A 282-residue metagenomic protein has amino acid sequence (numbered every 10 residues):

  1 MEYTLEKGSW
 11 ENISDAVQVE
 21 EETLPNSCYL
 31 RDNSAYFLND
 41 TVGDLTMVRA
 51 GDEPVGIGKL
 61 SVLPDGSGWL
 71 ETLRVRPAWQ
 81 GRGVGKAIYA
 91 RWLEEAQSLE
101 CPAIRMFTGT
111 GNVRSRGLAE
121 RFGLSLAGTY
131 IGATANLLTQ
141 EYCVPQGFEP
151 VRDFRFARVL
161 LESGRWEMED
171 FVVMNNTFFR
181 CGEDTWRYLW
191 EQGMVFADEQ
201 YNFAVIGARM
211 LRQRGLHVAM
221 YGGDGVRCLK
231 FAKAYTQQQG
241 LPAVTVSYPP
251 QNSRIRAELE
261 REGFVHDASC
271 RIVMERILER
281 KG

Functional and structural regions predicted by a protein language model:
E20-K59, R165-A197: Active-site rim helix/loop that mediates acceptor-substrate recognition in acyltransferases
M47, E53-S61, W69, R74 (+1 more regions): Conserved beta-strand in the GNAT
V62-L70, Q80, V205-A219, H266-C270: A conserved beta-turn-beta hairpin within the catalytic core of GNAT-like acetyltransferases that forms part
V75, G81-E95, G117, D224-T236: Conserved acetyl-CoA-binding loop-helix of GNAT-fold acetyltransferases
K86, T110-G128, Q251-D267: Conserved active-site alpha-helix within GNAT-family acetyltransferase domains
E95-G111, Q239-P249: Conserved GNAT acetyl-CoA-binding A-motif
R105-F107, S125-Q140, V265-I277: Conserved catalytic-core motifs of GNAT/GCN5-like acyltransferases
F122-R212: Amide-forming acyltransferase catalytic core, primarily the GNAT-like/NAT-type and related acyltransferase folds
